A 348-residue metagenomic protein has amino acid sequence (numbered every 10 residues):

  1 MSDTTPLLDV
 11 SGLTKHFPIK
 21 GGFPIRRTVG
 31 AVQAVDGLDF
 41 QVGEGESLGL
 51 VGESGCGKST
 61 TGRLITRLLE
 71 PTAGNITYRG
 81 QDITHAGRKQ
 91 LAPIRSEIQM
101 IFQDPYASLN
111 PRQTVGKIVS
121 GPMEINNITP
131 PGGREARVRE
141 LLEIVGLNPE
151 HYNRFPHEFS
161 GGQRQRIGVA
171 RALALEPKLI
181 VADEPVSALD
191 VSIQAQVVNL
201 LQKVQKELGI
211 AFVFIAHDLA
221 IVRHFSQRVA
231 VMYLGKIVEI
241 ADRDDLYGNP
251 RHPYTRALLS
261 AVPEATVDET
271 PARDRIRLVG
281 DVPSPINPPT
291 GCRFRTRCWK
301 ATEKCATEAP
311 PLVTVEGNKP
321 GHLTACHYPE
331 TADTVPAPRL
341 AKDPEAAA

Functional and structural regions predicted by a protein language model:
D3-P6, I19-R26, A31, D242-A348: Short catalytic/signature loops enriched in Gly
P24-V29, I83-Q99, I125, P131-G132 (+3 more regions): ABC ATPase NBD coupling module
T66: Helix-to-loop junction immediately C-terminal to a conserved catalytic motif
G74-D82: Conserved ABC transporter NBD signature motif
Q81-D82, G133-E150, L259-S260: Conserved ABC ATPase "signature" region
F155-F159, Q163: Conserved ABC ATPase signature
K178-V181, P185-L189, I193-P271: P-loop NTP-binding/switch modules centered on Walker-like glycine-rich loops
